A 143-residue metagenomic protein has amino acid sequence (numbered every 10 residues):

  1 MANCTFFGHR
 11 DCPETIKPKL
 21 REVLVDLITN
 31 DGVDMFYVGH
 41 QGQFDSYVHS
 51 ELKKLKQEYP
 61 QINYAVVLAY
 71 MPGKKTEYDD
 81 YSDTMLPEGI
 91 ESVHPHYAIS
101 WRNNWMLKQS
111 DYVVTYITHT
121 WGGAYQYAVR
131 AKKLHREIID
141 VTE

Functional and structural regions predicted by a protein language model:
M1-N3, G8-E143: Acidic/glycine-enriched connector segments
